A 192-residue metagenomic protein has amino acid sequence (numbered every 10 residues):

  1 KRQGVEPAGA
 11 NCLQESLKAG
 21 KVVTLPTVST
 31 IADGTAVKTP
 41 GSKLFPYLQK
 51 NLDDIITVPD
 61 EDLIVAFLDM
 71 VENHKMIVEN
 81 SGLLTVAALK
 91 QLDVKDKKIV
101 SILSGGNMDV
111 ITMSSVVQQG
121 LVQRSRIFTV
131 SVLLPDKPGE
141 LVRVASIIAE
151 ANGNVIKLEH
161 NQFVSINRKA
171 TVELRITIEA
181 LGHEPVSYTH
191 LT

Functional and structural regions predicted by a protein language model:
K1-K50, K90-P135, A145: Glycine-rich phosphate/pyrophosphate-binding loop at beta-loop-alpha junctions
V5-E6, P59, E79, I156-V164: Beta-strand->loop->alpha-helix junctions that form or flank phosphate-binding loops in nucleotide-handling enzymes
G41-K97: Active-site-adjacent helical/loop segments in soluble small-molecule enzymes
V132-G139, E179-G182: Short, surface-exposed ligand-recognition loops at beta-strand->loop->(often short) alpha-helix junctions that present
P138-L158: Short amphipathic alpha-helix segments
A151-R175: Cytosolic Rossmann-like ligand/nucleotide-binding regulatory domains
P185-S187: Structured cytosolic domains appended to multi-pass membrane proteins
T189-T192: Conserved small/polar residues in nucleotide/adenosyl-binding loops
